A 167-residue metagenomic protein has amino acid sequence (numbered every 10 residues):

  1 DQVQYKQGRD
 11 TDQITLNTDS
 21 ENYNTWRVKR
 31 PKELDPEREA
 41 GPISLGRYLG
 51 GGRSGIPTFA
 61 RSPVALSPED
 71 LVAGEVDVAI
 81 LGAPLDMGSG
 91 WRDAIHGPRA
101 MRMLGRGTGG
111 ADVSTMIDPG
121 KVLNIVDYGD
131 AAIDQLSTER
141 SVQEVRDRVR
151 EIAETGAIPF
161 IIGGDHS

Functional and structural regions predicted by a protein language model:
Q2-S167: Metal-dependent C-N hydrolase catalytic cores
